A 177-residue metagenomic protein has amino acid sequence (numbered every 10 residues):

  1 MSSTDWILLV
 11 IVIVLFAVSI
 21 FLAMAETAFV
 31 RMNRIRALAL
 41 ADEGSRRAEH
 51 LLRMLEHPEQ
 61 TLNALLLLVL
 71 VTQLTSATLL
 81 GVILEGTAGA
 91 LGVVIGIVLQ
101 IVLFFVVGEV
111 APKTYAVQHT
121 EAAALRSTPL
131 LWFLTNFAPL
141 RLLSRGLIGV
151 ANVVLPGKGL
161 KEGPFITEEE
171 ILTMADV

Functional and structural regions predicted by a protein language model:
M1-V177: Membrane-embedded alpha-helical segments of inner-membrane proteins
